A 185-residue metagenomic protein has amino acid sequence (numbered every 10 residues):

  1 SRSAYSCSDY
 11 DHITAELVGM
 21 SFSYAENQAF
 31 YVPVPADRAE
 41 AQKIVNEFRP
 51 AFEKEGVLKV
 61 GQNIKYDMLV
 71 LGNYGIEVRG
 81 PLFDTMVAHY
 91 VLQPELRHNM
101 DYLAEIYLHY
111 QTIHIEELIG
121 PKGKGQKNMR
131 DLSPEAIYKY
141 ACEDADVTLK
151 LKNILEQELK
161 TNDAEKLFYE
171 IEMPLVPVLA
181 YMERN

Functional and structural regions predicted by a protein language model:
S1-S23: Gly/Thr-rich phosphate-binding beta-strand-loop-beta motif of the actin/hexokinase/Hsp70
A15-T161, I171-L175, L179: Active-site-proximal helix-loop-helix substrate-binding element of RNase H-like nuclease domains
Y181-R184: Non-catalytic interaction-recognition regions
